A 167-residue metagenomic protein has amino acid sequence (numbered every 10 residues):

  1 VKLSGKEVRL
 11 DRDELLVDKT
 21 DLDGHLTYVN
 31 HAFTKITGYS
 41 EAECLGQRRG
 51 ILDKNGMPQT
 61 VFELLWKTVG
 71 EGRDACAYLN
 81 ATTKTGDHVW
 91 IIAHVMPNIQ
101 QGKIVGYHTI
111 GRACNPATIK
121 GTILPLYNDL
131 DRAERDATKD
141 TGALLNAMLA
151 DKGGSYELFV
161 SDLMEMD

Functional and structural regions predicted by a protein language model:
V1-K2: A general sequence property marking short-to-moderate contiguous segments in secreted/outer-membrane adhesion
G5-D129: Sensory/regulatory domains in signal-transduction proteins
Q100-M166: Sensory coupling linkers of modular signal transduction proteins
